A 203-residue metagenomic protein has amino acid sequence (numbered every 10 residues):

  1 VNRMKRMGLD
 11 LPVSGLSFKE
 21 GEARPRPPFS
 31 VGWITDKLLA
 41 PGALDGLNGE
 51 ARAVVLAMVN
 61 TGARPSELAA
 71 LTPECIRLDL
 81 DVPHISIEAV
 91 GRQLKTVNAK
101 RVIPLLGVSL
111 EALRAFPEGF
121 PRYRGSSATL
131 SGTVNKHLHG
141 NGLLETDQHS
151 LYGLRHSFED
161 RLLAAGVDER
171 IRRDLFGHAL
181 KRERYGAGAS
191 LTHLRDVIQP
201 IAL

Functional and structural regions predicted by a protein language model:
N2-S14, M58-V82, E169-D174: Short, charged phosphate-coordinating catalytic segments
M7, L56, N60, E67 (+3 more regions): C-terminal catalytic core of tyrosine-transesterase DNA break-rejoin enzymes
D10-P65, A69, R155: Basic, Lys/Arg- and aromatic-enriched nucleic-acid-binding interface segment
S17, R26, L38-L39, E88 (+3 more regions): Residue-level detector of conserved, well-ordered beta-strand and adjacent loop positions that form binding/recognition
S17-G21, A70-A112: Conserved tyrosine-mediated DNA breakage-rejoining catalytic core shared by Y-recombinases
P28, G91, F176-L203: Catalytic-site neighborhood detector that most strongly recognizes the C-terminal catalytic loop/helix of tyrosine
A51, D81, A99, E145 (+1 more regions): Exposed loop/turn and edge beta-strand positions of beta-sandwich/beta-sheet ligand-binding modules
A89, P104-D147, Y152-G153, S157-R161 (+3 more regions): Active-site/catalytic core of tyrosine-dependent DNA strand-transfer enzymes
